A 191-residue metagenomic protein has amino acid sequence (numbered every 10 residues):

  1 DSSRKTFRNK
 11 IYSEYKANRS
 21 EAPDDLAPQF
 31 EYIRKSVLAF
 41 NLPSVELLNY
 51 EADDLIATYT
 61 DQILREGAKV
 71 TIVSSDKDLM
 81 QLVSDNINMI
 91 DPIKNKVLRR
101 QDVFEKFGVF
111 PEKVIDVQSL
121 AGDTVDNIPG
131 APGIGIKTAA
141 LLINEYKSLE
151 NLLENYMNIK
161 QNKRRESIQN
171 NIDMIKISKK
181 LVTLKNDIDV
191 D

Functional and structural regions predicted by a protein language model:
D1-V73, L79-V97, M174-I177, T183-V190: Noncatalytic, basic helical substrate-engagement surface that gates or grips nucleic-acid strands
F40-P43, S84-N86, V97-D191: Non-catalytic nucleic-acid-binding/docking modules located in mid-to-C-terminal regions of nucleic-acid enzymes
S74-S75, N144: A conserved hydrophobic position in a structured secondary element of the catalytic/binding core that shapes
K77-D78, K137: Alpha-helix/helix-capping structural signal
